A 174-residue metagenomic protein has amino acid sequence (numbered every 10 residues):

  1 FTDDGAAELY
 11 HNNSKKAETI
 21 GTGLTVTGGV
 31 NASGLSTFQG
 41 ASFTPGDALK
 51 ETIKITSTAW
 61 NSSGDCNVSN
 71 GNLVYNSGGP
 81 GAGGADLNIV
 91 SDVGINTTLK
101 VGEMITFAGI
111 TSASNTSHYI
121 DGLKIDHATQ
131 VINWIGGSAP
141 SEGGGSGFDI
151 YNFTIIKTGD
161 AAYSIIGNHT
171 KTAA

Functional and structural regions predicted by a protein language model:
F1, L99-E103, G145-G147: Solvent-exposed loop and beta-edge segments used for protein-protein assembly and interaction
F1-S69: Intrinsic low-complexity, repeat-rich intrinsically disordered segments enriched in small/flexible residues
A6, G94-I95, A139: Short beta-turn/strand-loop junction motif enriched in small, turn-promoting residues
N12, L35, L73, T106-A108 (+1 more regions): Generic detector of isolated residues embedded in canonical secondary-structure elements
G40-Q130, I156-A174: Exposed extracellular interaction/assembly regions and N-terminal maturation sites
K124-G144: Terminal beta-strand-rich extracellular "head" domains that mediate receptor/glycan or other ligand binding
A139-D149, K171-A174: Contiguous hydrophobic segments
G147-K157: Extracellular disulfide-bonded cysteine-rich modules/repeats
